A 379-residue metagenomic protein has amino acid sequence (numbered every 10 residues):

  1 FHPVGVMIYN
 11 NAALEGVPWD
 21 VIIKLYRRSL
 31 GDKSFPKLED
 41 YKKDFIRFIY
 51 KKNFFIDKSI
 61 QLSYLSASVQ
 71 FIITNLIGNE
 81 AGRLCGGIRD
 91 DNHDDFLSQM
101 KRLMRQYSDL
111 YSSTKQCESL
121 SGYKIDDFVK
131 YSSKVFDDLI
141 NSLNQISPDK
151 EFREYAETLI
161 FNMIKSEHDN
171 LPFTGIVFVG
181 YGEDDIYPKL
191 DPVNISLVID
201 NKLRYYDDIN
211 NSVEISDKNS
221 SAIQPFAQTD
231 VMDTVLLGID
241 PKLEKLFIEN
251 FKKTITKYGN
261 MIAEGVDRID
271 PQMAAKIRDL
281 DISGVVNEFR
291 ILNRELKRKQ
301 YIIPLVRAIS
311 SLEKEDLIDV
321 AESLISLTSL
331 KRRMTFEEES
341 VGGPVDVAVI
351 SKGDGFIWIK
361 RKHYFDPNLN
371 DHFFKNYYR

Functional and structural regions predicted by a protein language model:
F1-R379: N-terminal nucleophile
